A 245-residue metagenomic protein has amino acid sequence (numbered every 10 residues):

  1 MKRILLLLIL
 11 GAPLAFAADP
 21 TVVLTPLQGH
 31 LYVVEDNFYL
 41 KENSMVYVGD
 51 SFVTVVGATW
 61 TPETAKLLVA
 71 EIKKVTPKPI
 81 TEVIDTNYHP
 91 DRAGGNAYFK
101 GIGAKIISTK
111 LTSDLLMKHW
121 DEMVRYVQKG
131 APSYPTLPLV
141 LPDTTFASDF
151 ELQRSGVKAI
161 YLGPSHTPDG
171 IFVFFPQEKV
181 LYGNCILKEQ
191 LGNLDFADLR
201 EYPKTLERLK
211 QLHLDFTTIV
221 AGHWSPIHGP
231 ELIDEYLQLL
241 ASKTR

Functional and structural regions predicted by a protein language model:
I4-P13: Sec-dependent N-terminal signal peptides
A15-A17: Boundary at the C-terminal end of the N-terminal hydrophobic targeting segment
D19-T21, T25-L27, D114-Y161: Metallo-beta-lactamase
T25-A70, I171-C185: Conserved beta-strand hairpin/beta-sheet module of binuclear metal-dependent hydrolase folds, prominently
H30, Y47, G57, I72 (+9 more regions): Divalent metal-coordination and catalytic microenvironments
F38-K41, V53, W60-E63, Y88-A93 (+6 more regions): Solvent-exposed loop/turn segments at secondary-structure junctions within structured extracellular/periplasmic domains
D50-F52, P62-I107, L212-D215: Active-site metal-binding motif and surrounding structural segment of the metallo-beta-lactamase
F52-T54, W60-T61, K158-Y236: Metallo-beta-lactamase
